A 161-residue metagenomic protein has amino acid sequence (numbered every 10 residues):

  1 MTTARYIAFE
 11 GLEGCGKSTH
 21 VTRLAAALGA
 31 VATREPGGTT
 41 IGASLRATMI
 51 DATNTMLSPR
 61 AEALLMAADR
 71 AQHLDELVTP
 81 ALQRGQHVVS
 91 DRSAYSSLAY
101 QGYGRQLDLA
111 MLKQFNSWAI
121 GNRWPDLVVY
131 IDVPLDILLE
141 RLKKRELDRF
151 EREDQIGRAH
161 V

Functional and structural regions predicted by a protein language model:
Y6: Walker A (P-loop) ATP-phosphate-binding motif of ABC ATPase nucleotide-binding domains
F9: Hydrophobic anchor at the beta1->P-loop junction of P-loop NTPases
G14-C15: ATP-binding Walker
S18: Walker A/P-loop
A30-I120: ATP-dependent small-molecule kinase phosphotransfer cores that center on conserved nucleotide phosphate-binding segments
S97-R158: A glycine- and Lys/Arg-enriched "phosphate-lid" helix/loop adjacent to the NTP-binding pocket of small-molecule kinases
